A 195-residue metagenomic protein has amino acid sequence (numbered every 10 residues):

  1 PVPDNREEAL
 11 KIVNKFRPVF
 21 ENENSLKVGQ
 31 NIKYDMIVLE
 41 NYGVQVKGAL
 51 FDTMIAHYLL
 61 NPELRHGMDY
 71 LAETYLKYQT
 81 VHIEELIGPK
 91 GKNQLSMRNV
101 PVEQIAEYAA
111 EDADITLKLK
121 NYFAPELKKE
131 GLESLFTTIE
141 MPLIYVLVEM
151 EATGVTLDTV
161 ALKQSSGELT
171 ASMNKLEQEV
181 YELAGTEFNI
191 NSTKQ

Functional and structural regions predicted by a protein language model:
P1-K27: Nucleic-acid-processing active sites and adjacent nucleic-acid-binding tracks, predominantly divalent metal-dependent
P1-V2, E21, Q30-I32, V46-K47 (+5 more regions): Conserved "right-hand" nucleotidyltransferase catalytic core of DNA-directed polymerases
K15-F16, D35, M68: Residues within well-ordered alpha-helices
S25-M36, L60: Acidic, metal-coordinating catalytic cores used for nucleic-acid/nucleotide bond scission and strand-transfer chemistry
K27, G48-D52, T80: Conserved beta-strand scaffold positions in the cores of enzyme catalytic domains, especially in NTP/NDP-utilizing
D35-G43: Short Gly/Thr/Asp-enriched flexible loops that form oxyanion-binding sites at enzyme active sites
E40, H57, L117: A cross-family signal for key residues in well-ordered alpha-helices that form functional helical elements
Q45-L60: Conserved beta-strand -> loop -> alpha-helix junction used to position metal-binding or nucleic-acid-contacting
